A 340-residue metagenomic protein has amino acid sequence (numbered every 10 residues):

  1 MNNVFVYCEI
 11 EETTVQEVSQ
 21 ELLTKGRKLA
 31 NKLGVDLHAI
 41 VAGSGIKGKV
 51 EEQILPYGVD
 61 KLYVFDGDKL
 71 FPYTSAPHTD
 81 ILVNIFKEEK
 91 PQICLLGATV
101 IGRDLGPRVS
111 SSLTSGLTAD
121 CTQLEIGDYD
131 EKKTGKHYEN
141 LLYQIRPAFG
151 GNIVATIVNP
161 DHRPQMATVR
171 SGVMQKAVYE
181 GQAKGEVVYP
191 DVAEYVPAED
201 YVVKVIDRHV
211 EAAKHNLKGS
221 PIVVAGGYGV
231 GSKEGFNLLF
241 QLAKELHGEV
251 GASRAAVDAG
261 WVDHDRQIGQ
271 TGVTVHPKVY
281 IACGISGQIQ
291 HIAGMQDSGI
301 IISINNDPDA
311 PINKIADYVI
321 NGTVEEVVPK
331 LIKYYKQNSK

Functional and structural regions predicted by a protein language model:
M1-K340: N-terminal glycine-rich FAD/FM-binding segment characteristic of electron-transfer flavoproteins
